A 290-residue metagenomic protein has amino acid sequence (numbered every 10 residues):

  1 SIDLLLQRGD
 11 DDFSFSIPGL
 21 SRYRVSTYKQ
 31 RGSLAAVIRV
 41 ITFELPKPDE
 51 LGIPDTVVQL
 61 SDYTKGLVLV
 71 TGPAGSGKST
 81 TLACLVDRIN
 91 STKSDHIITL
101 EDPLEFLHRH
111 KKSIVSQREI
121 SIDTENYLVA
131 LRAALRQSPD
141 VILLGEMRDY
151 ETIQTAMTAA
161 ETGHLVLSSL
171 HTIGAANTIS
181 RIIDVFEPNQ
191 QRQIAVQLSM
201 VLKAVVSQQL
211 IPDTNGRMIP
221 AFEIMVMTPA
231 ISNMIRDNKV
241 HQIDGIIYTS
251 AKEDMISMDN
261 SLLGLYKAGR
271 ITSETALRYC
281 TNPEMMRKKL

Functional and structural regions predicted by a protein language model:
S1-L290: Short, flexible helix-loop junctions that flank or precede catalytic/ligand sites
